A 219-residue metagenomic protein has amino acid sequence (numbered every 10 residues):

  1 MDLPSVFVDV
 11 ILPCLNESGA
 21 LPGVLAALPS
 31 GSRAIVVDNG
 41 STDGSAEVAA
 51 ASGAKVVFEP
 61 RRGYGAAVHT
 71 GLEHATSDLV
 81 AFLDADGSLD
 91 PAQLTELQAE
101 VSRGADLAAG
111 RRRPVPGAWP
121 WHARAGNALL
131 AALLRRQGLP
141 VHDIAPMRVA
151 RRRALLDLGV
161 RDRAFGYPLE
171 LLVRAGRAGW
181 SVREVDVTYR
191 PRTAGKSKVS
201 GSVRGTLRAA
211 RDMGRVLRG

Functional and structural regions predicted by a protein language model:
M1-V6, R136, V160-G219: Hydrophobic helical membrane-anchoring modules
C14-S30: Short, well-formed alpha-helical segments that are part of the catalytic scaffolds of diverse glycosyltransferases
E17-A20, S41, Y64, D90: Donor nucleotide-sugar binding loop of glycosyltransferases
G19-G23, D43-S52: Acidic helix N-cap motif at the loop->helix transition within catalytic regions of sugar-transfer enzymes
I35, A46-H74: Conserved donor nucleotide-binding strand/loop of the catalytic core
D38-A46, G87: A conserved acidic beta->alpha catalytic loop
P60-R62, A66-E73, P91-F165, R192-L207: Acceptor/aglycone-binding surface of glycosyltransferases and processive sugar-polymer synthases
V80: Short aromatic/hydrophobic "clamp" motif used to bind/position activated sugar donors
